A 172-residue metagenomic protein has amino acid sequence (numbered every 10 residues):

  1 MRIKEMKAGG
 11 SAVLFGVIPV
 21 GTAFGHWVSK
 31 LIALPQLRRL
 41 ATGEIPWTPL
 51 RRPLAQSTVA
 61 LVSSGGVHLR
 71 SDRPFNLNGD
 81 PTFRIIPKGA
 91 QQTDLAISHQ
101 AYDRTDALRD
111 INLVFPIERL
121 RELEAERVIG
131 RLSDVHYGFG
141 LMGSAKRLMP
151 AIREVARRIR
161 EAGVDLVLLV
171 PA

Functional and structural regions predicted by a protein language model:
M1-A172: An N-terminal assembly and electron-transfer interface module characteristic of large anaerobic redox and radical
